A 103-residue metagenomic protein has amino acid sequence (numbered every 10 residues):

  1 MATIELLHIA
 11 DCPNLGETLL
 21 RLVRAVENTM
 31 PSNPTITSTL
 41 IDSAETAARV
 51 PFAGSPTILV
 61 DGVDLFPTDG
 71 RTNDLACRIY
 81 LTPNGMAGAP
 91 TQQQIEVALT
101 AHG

Functional and structural regions predicted by a protein language model:
M1-A25: Local sequence-structure signature of Cys/Sec-based thiol-disulfide redox active-site neighborhoods
A10, T46, P83: Conserved short-loop catalytic and cofactor-binding motifs
N28-S32: Short helix-capping segments at alpha-helix termini
N33-E45: Thiol-based oxidoreductase modules, predominantly thioredoxin-like and allied folds used for disulfide exchange
E45-P51: Acidic pyrophosphate-coordinating catalytic loop
F52-V60, L75-A76: Structural micro-motif
V63-H102: Non-catalytic, surface beta->alpha helical segment in thiol-disulfide oxidoreductase systems
